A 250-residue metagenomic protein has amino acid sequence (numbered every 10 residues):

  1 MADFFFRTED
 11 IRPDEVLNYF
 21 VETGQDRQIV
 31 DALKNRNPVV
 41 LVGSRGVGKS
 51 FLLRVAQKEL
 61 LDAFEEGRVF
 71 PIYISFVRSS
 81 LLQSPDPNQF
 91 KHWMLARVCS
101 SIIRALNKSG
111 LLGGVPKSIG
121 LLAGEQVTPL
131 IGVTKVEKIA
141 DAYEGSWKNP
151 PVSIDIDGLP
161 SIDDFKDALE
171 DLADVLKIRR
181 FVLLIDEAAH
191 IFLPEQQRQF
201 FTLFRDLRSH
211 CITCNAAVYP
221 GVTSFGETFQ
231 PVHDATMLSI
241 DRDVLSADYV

Functional and structural regions predicted by a protein language model:
M1-V39, S44, E59-E66: A short, basic N-terminal segment
D26-I29, V69-F76, I191: Active-site-adjacent bridging/hinge elements
A32-L33, E65-E66, A173-K177, R205-C211: Conserved catalytic network of the ASCE P-loop NTPase/AAA+ motor domain
N37-L41, R179-L183, C214: Generic beta-sheet signal
P38, S44-I178, P220, G226-V250: P-loop NTPase nucleotide-binding core
I162, H190-E195, D206-V232: Sensor-1/coupling segment of RecA-like P-loop NTPase cores
L172-P194: Conserved P-loop NTPase "ATPase switch" module shared by AAA+ and STAND
Q199-F200: Conserved hydrophobic alpha-helix in the ABC-type ATPase nucleotide-binding domain
